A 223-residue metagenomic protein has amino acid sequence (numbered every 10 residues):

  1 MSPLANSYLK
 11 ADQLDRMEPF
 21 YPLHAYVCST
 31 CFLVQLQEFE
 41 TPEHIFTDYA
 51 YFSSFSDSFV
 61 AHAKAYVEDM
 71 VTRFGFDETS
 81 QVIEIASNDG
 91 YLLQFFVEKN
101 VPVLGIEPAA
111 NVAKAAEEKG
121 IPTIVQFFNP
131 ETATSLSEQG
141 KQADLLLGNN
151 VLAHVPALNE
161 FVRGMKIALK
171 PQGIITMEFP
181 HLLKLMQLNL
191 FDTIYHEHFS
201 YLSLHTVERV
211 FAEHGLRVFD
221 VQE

Functional and structural regions predicted by a protein language model:
M1-S58, Q222: N-terminal juxtadomain amphipathic helix that follows a signal peptide/anchor or precedes a small N-terminal auxiliary
E78-N88: Conserved class I S-adenosyl-L-methionine
D89-V101: Conserved SAM-binding loop of SAM-dependent methyltransferases across substrates and taxa, primarily the Class I
A109-N111: Conserved SAM/SAH-binding beta-strand->alpha-helix loop
G120-S135: Conserved SAM-binding strand-loop segment of SAM-dependent methyltransferases
D144-L147: A conserved beta-strand element that flanks and buttresses the S-adenosyl-L-methionine
N159-I174: A short glycine-rich, Lys/Arg-flanked "PGG" loop and its adjoining helix->strand segment in the class I
M177-S200, L204-T206: Short, glycine-/aromatic-enriched active-site segment of Class I SAM-dependent methyltransferases
